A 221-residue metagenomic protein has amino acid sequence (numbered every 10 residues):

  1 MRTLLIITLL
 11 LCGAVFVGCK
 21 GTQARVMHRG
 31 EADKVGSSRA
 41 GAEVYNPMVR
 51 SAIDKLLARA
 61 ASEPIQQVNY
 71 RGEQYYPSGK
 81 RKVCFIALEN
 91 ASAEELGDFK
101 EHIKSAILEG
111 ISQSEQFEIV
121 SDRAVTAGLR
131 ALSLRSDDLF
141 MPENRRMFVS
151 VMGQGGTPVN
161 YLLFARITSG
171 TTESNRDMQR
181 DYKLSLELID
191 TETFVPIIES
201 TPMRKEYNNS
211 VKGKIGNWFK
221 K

Functional and structural regions predicted by a protein language model:
M1-L4: Positively charged n-region of N-terminal signal peptides that target proteins for export
C19-S78, P142-P158, S169-K221: C-terminal/domain-edge helix-coil "capping" segments
K55-R59, E63, G79-R145, T193-I198: N-terminal segment of the mature soluble domain
